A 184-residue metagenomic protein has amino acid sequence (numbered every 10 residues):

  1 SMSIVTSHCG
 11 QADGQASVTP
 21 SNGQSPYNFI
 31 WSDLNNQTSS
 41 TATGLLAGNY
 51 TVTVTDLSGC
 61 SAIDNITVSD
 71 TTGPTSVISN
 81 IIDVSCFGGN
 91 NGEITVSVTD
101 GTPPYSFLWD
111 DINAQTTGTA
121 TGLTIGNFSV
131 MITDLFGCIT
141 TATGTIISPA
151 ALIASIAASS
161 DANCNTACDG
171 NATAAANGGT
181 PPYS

Functional and structural regions predicted by a protein language model:
S1-S184: Proline- and Ser/Thr-rich low-complexity, intrinsically disordered segments
